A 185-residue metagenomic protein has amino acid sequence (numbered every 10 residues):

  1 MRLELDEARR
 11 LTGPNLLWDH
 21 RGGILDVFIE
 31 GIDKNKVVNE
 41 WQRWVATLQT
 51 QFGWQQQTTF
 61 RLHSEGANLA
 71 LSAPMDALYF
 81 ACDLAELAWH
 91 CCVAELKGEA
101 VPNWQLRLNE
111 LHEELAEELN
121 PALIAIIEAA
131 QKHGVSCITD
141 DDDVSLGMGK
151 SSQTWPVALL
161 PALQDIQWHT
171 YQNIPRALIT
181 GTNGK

Functional and structural regions predicted by a protein language model:
M1-G53: Short Lys/Arg-enriched alpha/beta "domain-start" segment
N35-E40, D76-D83: Short, conserved charged micro-motifs
W44-T59, W89-A122: RNA-binding accessory domains that recognize and position tRNA/RNA substrates
E65-P74, D143-V144: A generic structural motif
L78-E95, P156-A162: Extended Gly/Ser/Thr-rich low-complexity repeat segments, especially those forming or decorating extracellular
H112-Q153: Charged, amphipathic alpha-helical linker segments immediately N-terminal to NTP-binding catalytic cores
S151-A158, D165-W168: Long, structured ligand/cofactor-binding scaffold of large enzymes
Q164-K185: Walker A (P-loop) phosphate-binding motif
